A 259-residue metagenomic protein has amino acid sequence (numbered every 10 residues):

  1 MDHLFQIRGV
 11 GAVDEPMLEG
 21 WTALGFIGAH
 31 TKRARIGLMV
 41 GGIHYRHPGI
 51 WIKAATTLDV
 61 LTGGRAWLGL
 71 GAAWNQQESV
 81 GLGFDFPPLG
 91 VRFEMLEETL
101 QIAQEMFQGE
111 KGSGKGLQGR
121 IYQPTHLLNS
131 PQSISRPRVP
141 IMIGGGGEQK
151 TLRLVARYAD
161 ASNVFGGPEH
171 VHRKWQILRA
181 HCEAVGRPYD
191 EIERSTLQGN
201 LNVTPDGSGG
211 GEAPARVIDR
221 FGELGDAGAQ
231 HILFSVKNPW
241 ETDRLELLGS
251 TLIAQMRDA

Functional and structural regions predicted by a protein language model:
M1-A259: Active-site-adjacent structural elements that line small-molecule/cofactor binding pockets in enzymes
